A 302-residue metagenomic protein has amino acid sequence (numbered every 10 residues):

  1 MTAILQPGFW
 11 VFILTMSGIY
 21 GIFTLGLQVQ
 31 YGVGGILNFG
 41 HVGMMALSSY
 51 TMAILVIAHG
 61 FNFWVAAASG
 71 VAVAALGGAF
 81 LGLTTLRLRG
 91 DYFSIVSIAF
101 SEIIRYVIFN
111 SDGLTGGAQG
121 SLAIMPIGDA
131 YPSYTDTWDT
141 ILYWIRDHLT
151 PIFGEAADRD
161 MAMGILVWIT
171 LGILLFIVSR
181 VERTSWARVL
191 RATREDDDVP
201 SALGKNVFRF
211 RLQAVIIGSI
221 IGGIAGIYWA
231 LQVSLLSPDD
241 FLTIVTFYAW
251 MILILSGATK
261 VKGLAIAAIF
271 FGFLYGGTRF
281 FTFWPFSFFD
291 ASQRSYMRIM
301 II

Functional and structural regions predicted by a protein language model:
M1-I302: Transmembrane alpha-helices and adjacent helix-loop boundaries
